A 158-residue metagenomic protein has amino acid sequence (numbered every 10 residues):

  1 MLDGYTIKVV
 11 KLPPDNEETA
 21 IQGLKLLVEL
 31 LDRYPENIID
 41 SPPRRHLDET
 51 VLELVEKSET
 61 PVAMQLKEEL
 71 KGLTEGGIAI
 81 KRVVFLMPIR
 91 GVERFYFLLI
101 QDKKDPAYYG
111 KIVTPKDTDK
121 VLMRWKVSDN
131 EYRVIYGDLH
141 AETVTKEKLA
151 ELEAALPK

Functional and structural regions predicted by a protein language model:
M1-K120, N130-Y132, G137-K158: Conserved hydrophobic/amphipathic alpha-helical signal-anchor segments
